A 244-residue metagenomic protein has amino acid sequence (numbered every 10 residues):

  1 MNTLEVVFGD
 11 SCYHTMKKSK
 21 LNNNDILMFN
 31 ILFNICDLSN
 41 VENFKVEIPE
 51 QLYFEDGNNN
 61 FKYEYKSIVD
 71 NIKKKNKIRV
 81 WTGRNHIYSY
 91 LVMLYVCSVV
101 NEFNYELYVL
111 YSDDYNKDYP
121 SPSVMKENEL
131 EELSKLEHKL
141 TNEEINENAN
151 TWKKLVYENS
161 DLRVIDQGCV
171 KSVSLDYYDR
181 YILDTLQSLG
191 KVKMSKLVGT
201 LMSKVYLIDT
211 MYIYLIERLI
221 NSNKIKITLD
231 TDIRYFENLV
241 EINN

Functional and structural regions predicted by a protein language model:
M1-N60: A structured, charge-rich N-terminal accessory region that forms the first stable segment of a protein and links
F54-M93: Long, hydrophobic/aromatic-enriched structural stretches that serve as scaffold segments
I72, T82-L140: Eukaryotic partner-binding/assembly regions in large regulatory complexes
P122-S195: A conserved mid-domain beta-alpha-beta active-site/ligand-binding segment of alpha/beta enzyme cores
K196-D209: Short helix-coil junctions and helix-kink-helix linkers
Y206-N221: Short amphipathic alpha-helical interaction segments
I220-T231: A short, conserved structural fragment
L229-N244: Short, cationic-aromatic polyanion-contact patches
